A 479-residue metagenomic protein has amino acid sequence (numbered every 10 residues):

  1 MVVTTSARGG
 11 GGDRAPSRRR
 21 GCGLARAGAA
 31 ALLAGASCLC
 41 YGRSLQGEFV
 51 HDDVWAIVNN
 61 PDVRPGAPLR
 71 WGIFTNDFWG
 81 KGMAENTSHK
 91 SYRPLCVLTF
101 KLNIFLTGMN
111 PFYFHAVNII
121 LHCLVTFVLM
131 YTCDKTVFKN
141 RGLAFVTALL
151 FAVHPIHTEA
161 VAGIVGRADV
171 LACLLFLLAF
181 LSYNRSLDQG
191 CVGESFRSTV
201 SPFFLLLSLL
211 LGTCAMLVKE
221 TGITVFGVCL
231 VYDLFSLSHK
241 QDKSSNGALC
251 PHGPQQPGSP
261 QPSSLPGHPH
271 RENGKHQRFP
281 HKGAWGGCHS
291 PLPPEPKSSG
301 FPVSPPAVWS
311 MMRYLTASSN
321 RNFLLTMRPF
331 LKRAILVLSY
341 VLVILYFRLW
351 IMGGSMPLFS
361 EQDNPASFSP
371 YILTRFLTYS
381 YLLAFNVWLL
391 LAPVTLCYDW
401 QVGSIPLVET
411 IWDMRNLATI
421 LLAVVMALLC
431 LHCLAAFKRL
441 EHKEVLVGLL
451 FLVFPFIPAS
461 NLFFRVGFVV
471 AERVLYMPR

Functional and structural regions predicted by a protein language model:
M1-R479: Polytopic membrane enzymes that build or remodel cell-surface glycoconjugates and lipids
